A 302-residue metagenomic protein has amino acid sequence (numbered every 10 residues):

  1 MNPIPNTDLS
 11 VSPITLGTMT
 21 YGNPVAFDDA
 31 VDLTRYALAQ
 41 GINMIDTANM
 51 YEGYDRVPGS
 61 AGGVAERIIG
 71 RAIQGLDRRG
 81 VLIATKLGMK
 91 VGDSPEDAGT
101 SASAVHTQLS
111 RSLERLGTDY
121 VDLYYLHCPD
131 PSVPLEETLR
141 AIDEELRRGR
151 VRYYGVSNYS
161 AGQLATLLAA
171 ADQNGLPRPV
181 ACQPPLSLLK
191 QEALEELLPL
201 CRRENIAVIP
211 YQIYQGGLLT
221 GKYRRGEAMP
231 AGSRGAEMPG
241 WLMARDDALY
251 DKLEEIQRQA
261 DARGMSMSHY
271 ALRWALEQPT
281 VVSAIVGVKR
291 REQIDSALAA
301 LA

Functional and structural regions predicted by a protein language model:
M1-G80: N-terminal binding-site loop/beta-alpha segment at the start of enzyme catalytic domains that lines or forms
P3, V11-T15, N43-M44, G80-K86 (+5 more regions): Structural preference for beta-strand elements that scaffold enzyme active sites
P5-D8, A39, G70-L82, L113-G117 (+2 more regions): Acidic (Asp/Glu)-rich catalytic clusters
T18-D28, V91-H106, H127-V133: Active-site mouth loops of central-metabolism enzymes
V25-A37, T100-L116, L164-A169: Short, acidic/polar
Y51-R56, K90-E96, L219, S296: A short acidic, helix-capping loop that chelates divalent metal ions and anchors anionic groups
L113-V133: Active-site groove signature of glycoside hydrolases
P129, V133-A302: Beta/alpha (TIM)-barrel catalytic core signal, keyed to glycine-rich beta->alpha loops juxtaposed to Asp/Glu that bind
